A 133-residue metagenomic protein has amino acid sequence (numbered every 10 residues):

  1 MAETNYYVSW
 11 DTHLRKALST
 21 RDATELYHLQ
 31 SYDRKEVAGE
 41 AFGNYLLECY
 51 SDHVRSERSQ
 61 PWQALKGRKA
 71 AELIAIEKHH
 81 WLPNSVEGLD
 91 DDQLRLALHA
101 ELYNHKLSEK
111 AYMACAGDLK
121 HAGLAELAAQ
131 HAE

Functional and structural regions predicted by a protein language model:
M1-A125, A129-E133: An amphipathic, hydrophobic-aromatic interaction surface with interspersed Lys/Arg that forms lipid/phosphate-bearing
